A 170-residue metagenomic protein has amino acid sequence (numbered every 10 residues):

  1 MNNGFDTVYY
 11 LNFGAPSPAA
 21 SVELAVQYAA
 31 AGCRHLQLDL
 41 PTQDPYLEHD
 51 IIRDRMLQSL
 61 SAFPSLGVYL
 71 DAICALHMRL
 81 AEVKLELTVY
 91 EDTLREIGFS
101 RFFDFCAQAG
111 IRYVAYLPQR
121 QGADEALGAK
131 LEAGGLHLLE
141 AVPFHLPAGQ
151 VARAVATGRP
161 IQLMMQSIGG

Functional and structural regions predicted by a protein language model:
M1-A81: Conserved N-terminal beta1-alpha1 strand-loop-helix module at the mouth
M1-N3, A29-A30, I73-A81, D104-Q108 (+2 more regions): Acidic (Asp/Glu)-rich catalytic clusters
D6-S21, K84-G98, L139-L146, S167-G170: Active-site mouth loops of central-metabolism enzymes
P18, T42-D54, S61-C74, L94-S100 (+3 more regions): Active-site-adjacent beta->alpha loops and helix N-cap segments on the catalytic face of soluble alpha/beta enzymes
R34, R112, R159: Receiver (REC) domain switch/active-site residues of two-component response regulators
Q37, V114-A115, L139-E140, Q162-M164: Conserved beta-strand positions in the central sheet of alpha/beta enzyme cores
R79-Q119: Hydrophobic alpha-helical segments and helix pairs
A154-G170: Active-site rim beta-loop-alpha module in soluble metabolic enzymes
